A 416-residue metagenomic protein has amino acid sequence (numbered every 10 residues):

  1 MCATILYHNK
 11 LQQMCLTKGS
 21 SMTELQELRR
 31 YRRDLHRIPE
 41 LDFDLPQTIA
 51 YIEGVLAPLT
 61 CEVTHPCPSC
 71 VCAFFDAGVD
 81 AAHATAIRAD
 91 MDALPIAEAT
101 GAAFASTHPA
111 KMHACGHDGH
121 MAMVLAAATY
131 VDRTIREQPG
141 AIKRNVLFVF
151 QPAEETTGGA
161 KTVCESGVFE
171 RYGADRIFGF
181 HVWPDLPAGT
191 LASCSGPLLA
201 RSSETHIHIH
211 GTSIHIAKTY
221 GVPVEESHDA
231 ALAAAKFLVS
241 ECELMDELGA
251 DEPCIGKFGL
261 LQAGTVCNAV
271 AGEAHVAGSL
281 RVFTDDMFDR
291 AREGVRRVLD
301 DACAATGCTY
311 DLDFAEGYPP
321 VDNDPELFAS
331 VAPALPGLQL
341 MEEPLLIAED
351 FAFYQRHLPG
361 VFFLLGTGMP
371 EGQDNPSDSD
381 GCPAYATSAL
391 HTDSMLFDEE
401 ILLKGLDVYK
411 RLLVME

Functional and structural regions predicted by a protein language model:
A3-K10: Short terminal hydrophobic/aromatic SLiMs and anchors at protein ends
C15-H113, D118, A122, T129 (+1 more regions): Acidic/His- and Gly-rich active-site-bordering loop/insert found across diverse amide/peptide-bond hydrolases
H36-I38, H113, H117-H120, H181 (+2 more regions): Histidine-centered active-site/metal-ligand motif
F74, L94-I96, A102-M112, G119 (+2 more regions): Histidine/acidic-residue-rich, glycine-tolerant segments that coordinate divalent metal ions
D76, D90-D92, Q151, H208-T212 (+3 more regions): Solvent-exposed residues in well-ordered beta-strands and their adjoining turns, especially edge/terminal strands
R88, M123, G179, R201 (+1 more regions): Structural signature of FAD isoalloxazine-binding scaffolds in flavoprotein oxidoreductases
I216, A231-E416: Metal-dependent amide/peptide-bond hydrolase catalytic core, centered on the "pita-bread" metallohydrolase fold
